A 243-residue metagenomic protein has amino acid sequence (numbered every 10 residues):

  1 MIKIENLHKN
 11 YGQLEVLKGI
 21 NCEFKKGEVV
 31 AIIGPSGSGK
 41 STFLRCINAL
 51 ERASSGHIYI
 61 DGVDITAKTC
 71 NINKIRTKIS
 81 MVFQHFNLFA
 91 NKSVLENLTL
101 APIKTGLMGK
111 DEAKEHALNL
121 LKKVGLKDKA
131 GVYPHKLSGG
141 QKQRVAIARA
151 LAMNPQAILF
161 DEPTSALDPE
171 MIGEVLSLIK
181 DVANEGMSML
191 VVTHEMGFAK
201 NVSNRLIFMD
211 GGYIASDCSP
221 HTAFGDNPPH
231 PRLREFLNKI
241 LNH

Functional and structural regions predicted by a protein language model:
I2-I4, H8-P220: ABC family nucleotide-binding domain
H221-H243: C-terminal boundary and immediately downstream tail of ABC-type ATPase nucleotide-binding domains
